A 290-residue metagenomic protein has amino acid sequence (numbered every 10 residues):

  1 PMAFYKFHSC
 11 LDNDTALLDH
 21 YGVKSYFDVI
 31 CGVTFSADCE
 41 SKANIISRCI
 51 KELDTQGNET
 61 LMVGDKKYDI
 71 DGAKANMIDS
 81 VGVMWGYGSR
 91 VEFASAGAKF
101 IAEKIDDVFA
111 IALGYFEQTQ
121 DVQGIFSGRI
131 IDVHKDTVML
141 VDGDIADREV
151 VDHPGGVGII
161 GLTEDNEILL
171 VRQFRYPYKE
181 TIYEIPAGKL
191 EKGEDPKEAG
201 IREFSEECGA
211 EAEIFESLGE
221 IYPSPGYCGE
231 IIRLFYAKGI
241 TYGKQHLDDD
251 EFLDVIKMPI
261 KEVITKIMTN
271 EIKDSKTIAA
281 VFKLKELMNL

Functional and structural regions predicted by a protein language model:
P1-A37, S47-G57: Substrate-recognition/cap helix-loop segment adjacent to the acidic, metal-dependent catalytic center of Asp-based
A37-S41, G124-S127, I221-I232: Acidic pyrophosphate-coordinating catalytic loop
K42-I70: Conserved Lys-Pro-Asp/Glu-containing loop-to-beta segment of HAD-superfamily phosphomonoesterases, centered on
M62-A102: Acidic, Mg2+-coordinating phosphoryl-transfer loop and its flanking beta/alpha structural elements, shared across
F100-K104, I256-M258: Short acidic-hydrophobic, aromatic-tinged amphipathic segments that line or gate anion-handling sites
F116, V122-G158, T163-E164: Acidic, metal-coordinating catalytic segment for phosphate/diphosphate chemistry, firing primarily on the Nudix
A146, V157-G158, T163, K189-S275: Unchanged
G156-E180, E184: A glycine-rich, hydrophobic loop/mini-helix early in the fold
